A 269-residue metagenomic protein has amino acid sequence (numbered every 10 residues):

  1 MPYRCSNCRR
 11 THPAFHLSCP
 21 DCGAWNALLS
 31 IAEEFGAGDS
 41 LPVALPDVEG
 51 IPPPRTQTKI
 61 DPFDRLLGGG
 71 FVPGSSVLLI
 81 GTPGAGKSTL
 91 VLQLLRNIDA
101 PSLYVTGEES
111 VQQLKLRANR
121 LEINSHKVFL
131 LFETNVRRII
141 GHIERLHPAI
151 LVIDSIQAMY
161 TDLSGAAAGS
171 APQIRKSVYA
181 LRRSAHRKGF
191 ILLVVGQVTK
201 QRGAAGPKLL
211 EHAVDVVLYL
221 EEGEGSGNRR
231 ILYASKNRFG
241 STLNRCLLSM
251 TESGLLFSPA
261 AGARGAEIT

Functional and structural regions predicted by a protein language model:
P2, H16: Residues immediately within or flanking Cys/His clusters that coordinate Zn2+ in small zinc-binding modules
C5-C8, C19-C22: Short cysteine-rich clusters marking metal-coordination/redox-active sites
T11-F15, W25-L28: Cys/His-rich metal-chelating microdomains
P20-L28, A32-L45, E49, E144-L146 (+3 more regions): Conserved P-loop NTPase
A37-L121: The Walker A/P-loop phosphate-binding site
L78, T89, L131-L220, G225-N228: P-loop NTPase motor core
L94, R117, G203-P207, R230-A234 (+1 more regions): Short beta-alpha junctions and helix-cap segments that line functional grooves
P101-S102, K127, I191: Residues at the starts of beta-strands that form the adenosine-phosphate
